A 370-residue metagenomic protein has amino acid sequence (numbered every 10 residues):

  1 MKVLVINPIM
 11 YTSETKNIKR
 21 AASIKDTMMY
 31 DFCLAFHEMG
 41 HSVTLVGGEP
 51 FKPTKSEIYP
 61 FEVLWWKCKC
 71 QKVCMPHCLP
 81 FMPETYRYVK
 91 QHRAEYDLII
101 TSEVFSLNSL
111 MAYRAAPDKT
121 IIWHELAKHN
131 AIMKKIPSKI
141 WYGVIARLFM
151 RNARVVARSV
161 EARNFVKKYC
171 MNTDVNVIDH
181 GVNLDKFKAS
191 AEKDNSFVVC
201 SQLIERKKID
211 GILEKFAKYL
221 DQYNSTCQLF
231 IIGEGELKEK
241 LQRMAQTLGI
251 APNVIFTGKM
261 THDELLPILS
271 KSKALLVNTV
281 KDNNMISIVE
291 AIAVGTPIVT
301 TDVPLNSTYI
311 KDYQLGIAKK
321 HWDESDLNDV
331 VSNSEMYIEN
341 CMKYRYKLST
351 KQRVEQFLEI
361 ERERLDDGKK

Functional and structural regions predicted by a protein language model:
M1-F51: N-terminal subdomain of nucleotide-sugar transferases
L4, A191-K218, F230: Conserved donor-binding/catalytic core segment of Leloir-type glycosyltransferases
Y30-F32, S138-V156, Y169: Membrane-proximal helix-turn-helix segments that form the acceptor-binding/catalytic region of lipid-linked
E161, G181: Carbohydrate-associated surface elements
K240-M260: Nucleotide-activated donor-binding/catalytic signature segment of Leloir-type glycosyltransferases, i.e., the conserved
V280-K281: Aromatic "clamp/platform" in nucleotide-sugar-dependent glycosyltransferases that forms part of the donor/acceptor
P297-T300: Short hydrophobic beta-strand element within catalytic cores of glycosyltransferases and related nucleotide-activated
S307-D329: Change "using UDP/GDP/dTDP sugars" to "using nucleotide sugars
